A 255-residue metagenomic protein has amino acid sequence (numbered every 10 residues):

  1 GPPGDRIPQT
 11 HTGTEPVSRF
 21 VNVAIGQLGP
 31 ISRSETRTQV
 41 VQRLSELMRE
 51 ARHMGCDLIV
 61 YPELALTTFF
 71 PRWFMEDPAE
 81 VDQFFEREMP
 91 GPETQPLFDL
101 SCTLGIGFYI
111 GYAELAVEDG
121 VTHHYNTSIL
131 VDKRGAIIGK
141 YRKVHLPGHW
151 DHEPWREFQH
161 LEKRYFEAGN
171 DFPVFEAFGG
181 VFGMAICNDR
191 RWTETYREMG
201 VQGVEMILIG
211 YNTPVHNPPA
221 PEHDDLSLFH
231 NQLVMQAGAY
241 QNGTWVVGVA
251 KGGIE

Functional and structural regions predicted by a protein language model:
G1-T10, S18, Q241-E255: C-terminal beta-strand edge segments of enzyme domains
P16-I31: Short beta-strand segments enriched in small/hydrophobic residues
V23, M48-D77, S101, F108-Y109 (+5 more regions): Active-site beta-strand/loop signature of hydrolases that rely on acidic residues for catalysis
L28-R49: N-terminal phosphate-binding loop and adjacent alpha-helix
F74-E88: A charged helix-plus-loop insertion that forms the helical arch/lid used to bind and gate nucleic-acid substrates
E88-E118, A239-K251: A short, hydrophobic beta-strand-centered structural micro-motif
D99, E118-V234: Active-site catalytic loop in hydrolytic enzyme cores
I110-Y112, N126-L130, P173, G248-V249 (+1 more regions): Short beta-strand scaffold segments in enzyme catalytic cores
